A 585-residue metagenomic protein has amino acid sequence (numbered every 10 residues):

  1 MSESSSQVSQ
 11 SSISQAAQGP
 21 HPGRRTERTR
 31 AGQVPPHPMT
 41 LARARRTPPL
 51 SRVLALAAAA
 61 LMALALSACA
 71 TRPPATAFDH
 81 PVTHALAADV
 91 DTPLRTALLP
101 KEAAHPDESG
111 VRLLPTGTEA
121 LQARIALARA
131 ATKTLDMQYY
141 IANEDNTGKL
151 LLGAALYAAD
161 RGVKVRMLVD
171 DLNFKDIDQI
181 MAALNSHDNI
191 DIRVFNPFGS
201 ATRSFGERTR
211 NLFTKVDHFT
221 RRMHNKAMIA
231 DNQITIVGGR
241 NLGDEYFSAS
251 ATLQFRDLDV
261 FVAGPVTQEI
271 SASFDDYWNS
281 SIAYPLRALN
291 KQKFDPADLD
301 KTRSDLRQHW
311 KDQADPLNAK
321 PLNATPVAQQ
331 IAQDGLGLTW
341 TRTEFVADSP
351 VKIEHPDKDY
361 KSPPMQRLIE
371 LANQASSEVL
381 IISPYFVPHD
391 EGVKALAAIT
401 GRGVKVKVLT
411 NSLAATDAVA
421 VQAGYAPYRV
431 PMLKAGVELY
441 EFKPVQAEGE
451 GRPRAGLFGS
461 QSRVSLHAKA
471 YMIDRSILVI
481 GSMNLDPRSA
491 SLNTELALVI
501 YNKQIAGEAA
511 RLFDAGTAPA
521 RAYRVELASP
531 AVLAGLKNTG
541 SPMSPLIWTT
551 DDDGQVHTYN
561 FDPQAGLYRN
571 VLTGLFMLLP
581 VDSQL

Functional and structural regions predicted by a protein language model:
S2-H21: Compositionally biased, intrinsically disordered low-complexity segments enriched for polar/charged residues
S4-Q7, R24, L50, L492: Exposed, low-complexity/repetitive linear segments and helix-based recognition motifs, biased toward charged/polar
T26-T29: Intrinsic disorder/low-complexity segments
P35-P38: Short, Lys/Arg-enriched N-terminal segments with co-localized hydrophobic residues within the first ~10-30 amino acids
T40-A57: Bacterial N-terminal signal peptides that target proteins for export
C69-K226, A230-L585: Charged, low-complexity intrinsically disordered terminal segments
